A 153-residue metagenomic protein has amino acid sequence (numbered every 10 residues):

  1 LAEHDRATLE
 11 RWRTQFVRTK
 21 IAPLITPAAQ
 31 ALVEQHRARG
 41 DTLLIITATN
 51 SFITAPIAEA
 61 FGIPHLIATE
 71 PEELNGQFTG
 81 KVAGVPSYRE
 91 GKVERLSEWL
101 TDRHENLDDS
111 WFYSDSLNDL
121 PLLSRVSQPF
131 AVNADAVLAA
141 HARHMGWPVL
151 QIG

Functional and structural regions predicted by a protein language model:
L1: Helix-loop "lid/cap" segments that line or gate small-molecule binding pockets
R6-G153: C-terminal cap/substrate-recognition subdomain and adjoining C-terminal extension of metal-dependent phosphatase-like
